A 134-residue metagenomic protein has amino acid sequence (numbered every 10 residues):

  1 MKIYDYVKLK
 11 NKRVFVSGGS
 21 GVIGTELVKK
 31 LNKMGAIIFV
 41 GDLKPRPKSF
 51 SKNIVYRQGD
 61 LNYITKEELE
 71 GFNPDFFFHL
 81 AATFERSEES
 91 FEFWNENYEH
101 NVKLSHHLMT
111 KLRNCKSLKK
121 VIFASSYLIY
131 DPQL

Functional and structural regions predicted by a protein language model:
Y6-V7, K12-M34: N-terminal Rossmann NAD(P)H-binding glycine-rich loop of SDR-like oxidoreductase domains
R13, A36-I38, K120: Residues at the starts of beta-strands that form the adenosine-phosphate
S17, G41, F77-T83, V121-Y127: SDR active-site strand-loop-helix element
A36-P47: Conserved glycine-rich Rossmann-like NAD(P)H-binding loop of the short-chain dehydrogenase/reductase
S51-Y63: Rossmann-fold cofactor-recognition segment
L61-H100: NAD(P)H-binding glycine-rich loop region in Rossmannoid oxidoreductase-like domains and their noncatalytic homologs
H106-L134: Conserved Rossmann-fold NAD(P)-dependent oxidoreductase catalytic core, especially the SDR/UDP-sugar
